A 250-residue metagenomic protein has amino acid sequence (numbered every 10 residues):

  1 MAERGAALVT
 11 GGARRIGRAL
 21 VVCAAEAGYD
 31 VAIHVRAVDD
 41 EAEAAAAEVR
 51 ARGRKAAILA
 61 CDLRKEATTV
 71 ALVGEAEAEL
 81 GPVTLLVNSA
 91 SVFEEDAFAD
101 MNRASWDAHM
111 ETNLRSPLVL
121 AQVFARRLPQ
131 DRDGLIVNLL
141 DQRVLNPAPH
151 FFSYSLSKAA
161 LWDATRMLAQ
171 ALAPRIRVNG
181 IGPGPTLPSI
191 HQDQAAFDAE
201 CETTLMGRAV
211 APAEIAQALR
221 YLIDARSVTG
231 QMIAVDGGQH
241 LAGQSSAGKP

Functional and structural regions predicted by a protein language model:
A13-R15: Conserved glycine-rich cofactor-binding loop
Y29-E43: Conserved glycine-rich Rossmann-like NAD(P)H-binding loop of the short-chain dehydrogenase/reductase
S89-E94, G238: Conserved NAD(P)H cofactor-binding loop of Rossmann-fold oxidoreductase domains
A97-F98, S105-M110, E200: Substrate-binding pocket helix/loop in short-chain dehydrogenase/reductase
L135-A173, P185: Catalytic loop of short-chain dehydrogenase/reductase
W162, L172-T186, V228-V235: Conserved Rossmann-fold SDR core element
P212-V235, H240-L241: C-terminal substrate-recognition "lid" of short-chain dehydrogenase/reductases
